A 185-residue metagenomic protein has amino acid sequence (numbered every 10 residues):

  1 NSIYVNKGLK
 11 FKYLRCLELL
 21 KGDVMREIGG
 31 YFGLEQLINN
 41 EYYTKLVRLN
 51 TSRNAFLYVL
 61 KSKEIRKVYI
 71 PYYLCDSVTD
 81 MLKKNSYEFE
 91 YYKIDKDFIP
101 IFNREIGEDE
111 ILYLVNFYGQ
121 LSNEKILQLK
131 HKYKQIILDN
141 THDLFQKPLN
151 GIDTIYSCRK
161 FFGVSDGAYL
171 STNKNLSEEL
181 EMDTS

Functional and structural regions predicted by a protein language model:
N1-I38: N-terminal "arm"/small-domain region of PLP-dependent enzymes with the aminotransferase-like
R26, G30-Y42, L46, N50 (+2 more regions): PLP-dependent aminotransferase-like
E110, K134, I152: Short, conserved active-site loop motifs that form the nucleotide-linked donor/cofactor pocket
Y113, I136-I137: Residue-level marker for buried hydrophobic side chains located in beta-strands that build the well-ordered beta-sheet
I137-T172: Conserved active-site segment immediately N-terminal to the catalytic lysine that forms the internal aldimine
S165-S185: Conserved core segment of the aminotransferase class I/II
